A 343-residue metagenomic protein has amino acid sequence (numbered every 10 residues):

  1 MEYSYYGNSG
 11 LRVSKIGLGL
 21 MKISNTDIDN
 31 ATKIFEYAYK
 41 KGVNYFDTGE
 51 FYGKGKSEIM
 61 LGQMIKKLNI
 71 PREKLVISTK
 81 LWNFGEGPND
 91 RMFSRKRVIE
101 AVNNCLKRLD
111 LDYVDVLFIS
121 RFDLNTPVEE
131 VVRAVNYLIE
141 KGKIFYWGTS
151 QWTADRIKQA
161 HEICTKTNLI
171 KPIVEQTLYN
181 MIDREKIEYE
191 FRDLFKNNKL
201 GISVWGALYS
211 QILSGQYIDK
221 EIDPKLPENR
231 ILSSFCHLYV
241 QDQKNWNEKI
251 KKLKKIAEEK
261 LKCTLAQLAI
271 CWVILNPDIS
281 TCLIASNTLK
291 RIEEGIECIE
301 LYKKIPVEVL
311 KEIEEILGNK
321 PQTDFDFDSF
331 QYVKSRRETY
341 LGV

Functional and structural regions predicted by a protein language model:
M1-L75, D112, E140: N-terminal binding-site loop/beta-alpha segment at the start of enzyme catalytic domains that lines or forms
Y6, L18, F46, L61 (+12 more regions): Conserved, mostly hydrophobic/aromatic
L11-I16, G42-Y45, I70-L75, L111-D115 (+5 more regions): Short, well-ordered coil/turn segments that N-cap beta-strands
M21-I23, G49-F51, K80-F84, I119-F122 (+4 more regions): Active-site beta-loop-alpha junctions enriched in small/polar residues
D29, E36, K40, E86-K186 (+1 more regions): Glycine/proline-rich, positively charged, aromatic-decorated active-site loop/lid region on the catalytic face
F35, E58, G62-I65, V102-L106 (+7 more regions): Generic structural signal for well-ordered alpha-helices, preferentially at hydrophobic/aromatic core positions
I187-N229: Aromatic-lined glycan-binding groove of carbohydrate-active enzymes
N197-N198, K225-K260, L275-I279, L289 (+1 more regions): Terminal-tail/helix-coil boundary detector
